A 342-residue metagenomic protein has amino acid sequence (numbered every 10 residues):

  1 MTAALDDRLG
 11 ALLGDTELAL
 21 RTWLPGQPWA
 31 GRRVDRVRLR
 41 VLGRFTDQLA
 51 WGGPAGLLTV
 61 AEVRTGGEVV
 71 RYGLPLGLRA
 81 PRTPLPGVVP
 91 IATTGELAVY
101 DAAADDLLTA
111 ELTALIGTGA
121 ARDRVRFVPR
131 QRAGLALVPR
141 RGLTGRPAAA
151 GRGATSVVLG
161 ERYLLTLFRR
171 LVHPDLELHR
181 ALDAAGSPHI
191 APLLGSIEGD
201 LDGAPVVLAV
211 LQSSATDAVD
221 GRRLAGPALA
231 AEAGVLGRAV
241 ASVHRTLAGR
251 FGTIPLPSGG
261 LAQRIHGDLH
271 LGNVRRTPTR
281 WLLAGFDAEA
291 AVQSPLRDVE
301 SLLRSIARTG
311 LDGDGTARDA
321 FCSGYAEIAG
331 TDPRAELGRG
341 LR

Functional and structural regions predicted by a protein language model:
T2-T46: Short Lys/Arg-enriched alpha/beta "domain-start" segment
R36-G52, V60-A61, P147, S196-E198: Short amphipathic beta-strand and strand-loop transition segments with alternating hydrophobic
G56-L58, V63-L256, T279-R280, A290-D312: Conserved ATP-binding subdomain of kinase catalytic cores across diverse folds
T166-L167, H266-G267, G285: Short beta-strand segments
V243, T253-S258, T316-Y325: Active-site catalytic-loop/activation-segment of kinase and kinase-like phosphoryl-transfer enzymes
A262-G267, L271: Catalytic-loop of the protein kinase fold
N273-A284: Conserved protein kinase catalytic/activation segment
R297-E300, R304, L311-R342: Helix-rich C-terminal or lid/interface subdomains of diverse kinases
